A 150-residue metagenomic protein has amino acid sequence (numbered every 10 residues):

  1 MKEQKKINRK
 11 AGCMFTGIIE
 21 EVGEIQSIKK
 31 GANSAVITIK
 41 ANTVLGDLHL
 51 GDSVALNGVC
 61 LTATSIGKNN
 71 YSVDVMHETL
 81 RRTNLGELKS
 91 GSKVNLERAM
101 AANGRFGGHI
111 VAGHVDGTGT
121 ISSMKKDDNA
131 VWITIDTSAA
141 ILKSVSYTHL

Functional and structural regions predicted by a protein language model:
F15-D52: Intrinsically disordered, low-complexity, positively charged segments
E24, K30-G31, K68-N69, T120 (+1 more regions): Short, conserved beta-turn/loop elements at beta-strand boundaries and strand-helix junctions
T38-N42, D47, E78-T83, I135-T137 (+1 more regions): Short alpha-helix capping/helix-loop boundary micro-motifs
L48, V54, L88, S144-V145: Short, well-ordered loop/turn sites that connect or cap secondary structure elements
N57-G58, S65, R98: Conserved "cap/hinge" positions at secondary-structure junctions
H77-T118: Ordered, amphipathic secondary-structure segments that act as subunit-interaction surfaces in large macromolecular
T148-H149: Conserved small/polar residues in nucleotide/adenosyl-binding loops
